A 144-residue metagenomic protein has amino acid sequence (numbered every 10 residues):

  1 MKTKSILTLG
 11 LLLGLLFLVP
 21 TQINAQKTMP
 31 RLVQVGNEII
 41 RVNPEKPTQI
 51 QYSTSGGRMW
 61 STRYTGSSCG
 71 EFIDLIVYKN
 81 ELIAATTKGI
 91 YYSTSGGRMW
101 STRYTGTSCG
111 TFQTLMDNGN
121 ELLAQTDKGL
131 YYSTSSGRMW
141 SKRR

Functional and structural regions predicted by a protein language model:
M1-G10: Bacterial N-terminal signal peptides that target proteins for export
L9-L18: Bacterial N-terminal signal peptides
P20-A25: Sec/Tat signal peptide C-region and signal peptidase I cleavage site
Q26-Q34, C69-Y78, C109-G119: Repeated scaffold domains used in trafficking and secretory/extracellular systems, primarily beta-propellers
L32-R41, N80-A84, N120-A124: Entry beta-strands of beta-propeller and related beta-repeat scaffolds
K46-I50, K88-Y91, K128-Y131: Loop/turn residues immediately N-terminal
S53-T54, S93-T94, S133-T134: Conserved Ser/Thr-centered positions that define the repeating blades of beta-propeller domains
Y64-S68, Y104-T107, R144: Surface loop/turn motifs at the tips and blade-to-blade linkers of beta-strand repeat domains
